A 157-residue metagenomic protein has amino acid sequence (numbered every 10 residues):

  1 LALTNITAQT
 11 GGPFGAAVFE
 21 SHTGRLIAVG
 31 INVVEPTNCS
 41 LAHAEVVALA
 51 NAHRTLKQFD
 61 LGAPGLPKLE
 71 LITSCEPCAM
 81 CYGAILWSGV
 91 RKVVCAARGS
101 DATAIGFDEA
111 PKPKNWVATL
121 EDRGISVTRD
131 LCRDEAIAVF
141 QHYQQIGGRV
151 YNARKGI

Functional and structural regions predicted by a protein language model:
L1-A8, P67, A84, S88-I157: Zinc-dependent deaminase
L3-I6, A44, A48-T55: Stable alpha-helical structural segments in soluble proteins, enriched in small hydrophobic residues
F14-E20, G24: Short beta-strand scaffold segments in enzyme catalytic cores
I27-G30: A structural microfeature
V33-V47: A short, polar/charged loop-to-alpha-helix boundary motif
R54-G65, V93-V94: Phosphate-handling active-site elements
G62-C75: Immediate flanking context of iron-sulfur cluster ligation sites
C78-C81: Short cysteine clusters
